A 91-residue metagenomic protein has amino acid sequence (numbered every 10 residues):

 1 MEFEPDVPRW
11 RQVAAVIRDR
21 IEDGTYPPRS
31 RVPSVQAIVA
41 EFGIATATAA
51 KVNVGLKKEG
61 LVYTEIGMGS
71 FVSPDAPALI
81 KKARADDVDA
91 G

Functional and structural regions predicted by a protein language model:
M1-I44, V54, Y63, P74-G91: Extreme N-terminal segment that seeds HTH/winged-HTH DNA-binding domains in transcriptional regulators
E59: DNA major-groove recognition helix of helix-turn-helix/homeodomain DNA-binding modules
Y63-E65, G69: Short Lys/Arg-enriched helix C-cap and helix-to-coil transition segments that create basic nucleic-acid-contact patches
